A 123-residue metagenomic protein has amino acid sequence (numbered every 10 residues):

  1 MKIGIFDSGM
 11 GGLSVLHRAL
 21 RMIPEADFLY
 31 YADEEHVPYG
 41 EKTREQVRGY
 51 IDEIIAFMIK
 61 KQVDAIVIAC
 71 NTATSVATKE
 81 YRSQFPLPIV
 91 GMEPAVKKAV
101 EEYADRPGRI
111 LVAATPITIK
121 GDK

Functional and structural regions predicted by a protein language model:
M1-K123: Non-catalytic structural scaffold of enzyme domains
